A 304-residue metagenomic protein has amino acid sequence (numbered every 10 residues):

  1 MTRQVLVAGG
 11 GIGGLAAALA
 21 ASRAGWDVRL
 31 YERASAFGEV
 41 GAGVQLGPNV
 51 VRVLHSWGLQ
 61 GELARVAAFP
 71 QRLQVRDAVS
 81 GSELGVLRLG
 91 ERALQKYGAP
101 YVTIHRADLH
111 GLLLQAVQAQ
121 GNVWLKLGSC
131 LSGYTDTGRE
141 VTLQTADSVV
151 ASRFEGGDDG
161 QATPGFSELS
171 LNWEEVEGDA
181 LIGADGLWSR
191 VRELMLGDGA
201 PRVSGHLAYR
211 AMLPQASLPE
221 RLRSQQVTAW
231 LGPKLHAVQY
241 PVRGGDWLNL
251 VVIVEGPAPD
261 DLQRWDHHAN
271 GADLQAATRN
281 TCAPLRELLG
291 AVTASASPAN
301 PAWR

Functional and structural regions predicted by a protein language model:
M1-V5, S22, N49-P214, P257-Q275: Conserved N-terminal helical subregion
Q4, D27, W247-L250: Residues at the starts of beta-strands that form the adenosine-phosphate
G9-G11, R33: Glycine-rich Rossmann-fold phosphate-binding loop(s) that bind the pyrophosphate of adenine dinucleotide cofactors
G14-L15: N-terminal Rossmann-fold NAD(P) dinucleotide-binding loop
S22-A42: Glycine-rich FAD pyrophosphate-binding loop
S35-H55: Conserved N-terminal glycine-rich FAD pyrophosphate-binding loop of Rossmann-like flavoproteins
R153, A162, R221, P233-L235 (+2 more regions): FAD/FMN-dependent oxidoreductases across multiple families
L207-P241: Flavin-dependent oxidoreductases
